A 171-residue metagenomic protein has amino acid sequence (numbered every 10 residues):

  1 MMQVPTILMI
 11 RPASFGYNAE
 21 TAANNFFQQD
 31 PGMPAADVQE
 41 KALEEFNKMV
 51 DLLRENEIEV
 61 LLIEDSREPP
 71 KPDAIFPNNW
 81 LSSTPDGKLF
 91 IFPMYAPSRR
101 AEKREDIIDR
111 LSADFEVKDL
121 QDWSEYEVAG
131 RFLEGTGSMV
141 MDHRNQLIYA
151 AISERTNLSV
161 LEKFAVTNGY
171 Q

Functional and structural regions predicted by a protein language model:
M1-Q171: The feature marks the mature, well-folded catalytic cores of soluble enzymes
